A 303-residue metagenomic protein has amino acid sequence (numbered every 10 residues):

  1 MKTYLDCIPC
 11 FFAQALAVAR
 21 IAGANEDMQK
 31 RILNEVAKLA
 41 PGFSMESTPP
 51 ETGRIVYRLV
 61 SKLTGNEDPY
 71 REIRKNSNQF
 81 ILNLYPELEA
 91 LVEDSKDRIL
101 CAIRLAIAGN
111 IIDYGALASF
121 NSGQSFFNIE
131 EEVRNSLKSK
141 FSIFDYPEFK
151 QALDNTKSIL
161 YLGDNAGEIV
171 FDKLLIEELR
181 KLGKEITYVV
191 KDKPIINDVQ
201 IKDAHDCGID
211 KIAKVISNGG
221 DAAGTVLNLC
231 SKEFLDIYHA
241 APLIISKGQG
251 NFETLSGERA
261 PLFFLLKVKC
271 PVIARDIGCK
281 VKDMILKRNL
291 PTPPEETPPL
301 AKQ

Functional and structural regions predicted by a protein language model:
K2-T156: Electropositive, gly/pro-rich neighborhoods at or near active sites that engage anionic ligands
S139-F144, A166, T225-K232: Conserved phosphate-coordination/catalytic loops
D145-E148, F171, E233: Well-ordered alpha-helical segments embedded in enzymatic catalytic cores
D154-K157, L182, H239-A240, E258: Residue-level preference for short coil/turn positions at secondary-structure junctions
D164, V170-L175, V199-I201, S256-G257: A short secondary-structure junction signal
A166-Y188: Histidine-anchored nucleotide/phosphate-binding helix
V190-D192, I196, D203-Q303: C-terminal functional extensions of proteins
